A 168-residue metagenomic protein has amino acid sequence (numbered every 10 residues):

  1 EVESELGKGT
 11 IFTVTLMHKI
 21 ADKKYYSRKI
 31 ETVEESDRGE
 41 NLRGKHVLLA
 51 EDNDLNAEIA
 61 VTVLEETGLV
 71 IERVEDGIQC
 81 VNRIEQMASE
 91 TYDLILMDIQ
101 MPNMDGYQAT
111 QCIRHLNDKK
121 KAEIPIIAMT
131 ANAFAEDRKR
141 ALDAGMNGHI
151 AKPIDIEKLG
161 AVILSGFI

Functional and structural regions predicted by a protein language model:
E1-I168: C-terminal compact regulatory domains
